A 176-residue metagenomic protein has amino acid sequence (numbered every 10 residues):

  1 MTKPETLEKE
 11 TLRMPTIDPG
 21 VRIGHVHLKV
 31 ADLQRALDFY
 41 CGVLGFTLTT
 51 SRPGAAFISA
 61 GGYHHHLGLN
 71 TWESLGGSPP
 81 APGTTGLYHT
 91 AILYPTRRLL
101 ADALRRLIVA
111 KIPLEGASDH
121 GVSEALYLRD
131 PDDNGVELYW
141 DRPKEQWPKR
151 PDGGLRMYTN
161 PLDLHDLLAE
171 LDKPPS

Functional and structural regions predicted by a protein language model:
M1-I17, L104-S176: Vicinal oxygen chelate
T11-P15, L75-P80: Short beta-strand/turn micro-motifs at beta-sheet edges
D18-V21, H27-E73: Core segments of cupin and vicinal oxygen chelate
R22-A31, S78-R106, E124-R129, N134: Vicinal oxygen chelate
D38, G42, A101-R105, V109: Replace "anionic and nucleotidyl ligands
T47, P80, P148-K149: A short, polar/proline- and glycine-enriched secondary-structure boundary/capping micro-motif
H64-G68, G77, D132-E137: Short, charged/polar, Gly/Pro-enriched secondary-structure boundary elements
E73-L75, R142: Feature marks short, surface-exposed loop/turn motifs that line or immediately flank catalytic pockets and channel
